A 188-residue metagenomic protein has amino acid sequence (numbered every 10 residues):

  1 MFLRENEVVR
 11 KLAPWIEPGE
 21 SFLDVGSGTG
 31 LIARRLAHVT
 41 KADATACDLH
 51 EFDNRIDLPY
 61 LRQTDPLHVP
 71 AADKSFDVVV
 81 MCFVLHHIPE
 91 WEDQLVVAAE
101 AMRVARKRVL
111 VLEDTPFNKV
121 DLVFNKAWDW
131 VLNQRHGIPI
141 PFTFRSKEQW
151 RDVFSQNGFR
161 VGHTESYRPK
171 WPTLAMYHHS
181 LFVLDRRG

Functional and structural regions predicted by a protein language model:
F2-P18: Conserved alpha-helix/loop element of class I SAM-dependent methyltransferases that forms part of the SAM/SAH-binding
E20-G28: Conserved class I S-adenosyl-L-methionine
T29-H68: Class I SAM-dependent methyltransferase SAM/SAH-binding core
V80: A conserved beta-strand element that flanks and buttresses the S-adenosyl-L-methionine
F83-H87: Short catalytic micro-motifs in class I SAM-dependent methyltransferases
I88-E100: A short, conserved alpha-helix within the catalytic core of class I
L112-W171: C-terminal alpha-helical "lid/dimerization" subdomain adjacent to the S-adenosyl-L-methionine
K170-G188: Core SAM-dependent methyltransferase catalytic element
